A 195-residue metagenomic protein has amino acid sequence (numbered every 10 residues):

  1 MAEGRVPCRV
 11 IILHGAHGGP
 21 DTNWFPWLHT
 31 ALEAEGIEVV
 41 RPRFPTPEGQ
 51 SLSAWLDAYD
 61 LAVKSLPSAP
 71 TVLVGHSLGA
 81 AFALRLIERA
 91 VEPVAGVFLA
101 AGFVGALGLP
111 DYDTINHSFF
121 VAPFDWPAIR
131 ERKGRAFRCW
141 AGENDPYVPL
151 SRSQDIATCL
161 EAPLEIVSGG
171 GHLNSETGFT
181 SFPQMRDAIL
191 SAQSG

Functional and structural regions predicted by a protein language model:
V6-A69: Active-site catalytic motif of lipid deacylating hydrolases and related acyltransferases
G15, F44-P47, F98-G108: Active-site nucleophile loop of the alpha/beta-hydrolase fold
V72, A95-F98: Residue in the alpha/beta-hydrolase core beta-strand immediately N-terminal to the catalytic nucleophile
V74-L84: Gly/Ala-rich beta-loop-alpha elbow adjacent to hydrolase catalytic centers
R85-G96, V104-G105: Conserved hydrolase catalytic core segment
R132-K133, R138-A141, D145: Short beta-strand/loop motif that positions the catalytic acidic residue of the alpha/beta-hydrolase fold
P146-R152: Conserved alpha/beta-hydrolase "acid-adjacent" motif
G170-F182: Catalytic histidine-centered segment of alpha/beta-hydrolase-like enzymes
